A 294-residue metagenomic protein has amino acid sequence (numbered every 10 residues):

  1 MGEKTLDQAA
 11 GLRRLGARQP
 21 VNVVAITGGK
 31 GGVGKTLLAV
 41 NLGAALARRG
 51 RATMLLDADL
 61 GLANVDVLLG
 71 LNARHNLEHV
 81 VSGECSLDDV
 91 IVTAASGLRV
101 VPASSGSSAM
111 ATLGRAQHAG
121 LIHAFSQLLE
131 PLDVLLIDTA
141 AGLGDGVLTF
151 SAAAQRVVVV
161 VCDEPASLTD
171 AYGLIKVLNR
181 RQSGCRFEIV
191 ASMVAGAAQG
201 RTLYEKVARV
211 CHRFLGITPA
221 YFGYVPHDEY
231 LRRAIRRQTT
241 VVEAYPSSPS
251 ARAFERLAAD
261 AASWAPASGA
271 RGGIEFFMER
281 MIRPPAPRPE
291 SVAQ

Functional and structural regions predicted by a protein language model:
M1-R14, R18, G184-Q294: C-terminal lobe/tail of nucleotide-utilizing enzymes
M1-V33, A44, R51: Extreme N-terminal, non-catalytic leader segments that precede Walker-type/kinase nucleotide-binding cores
A25, M54-L56, V159: Conserved beta-strand elements of the Class I
G28, L55-E130, E205, Y230-T240: P-loop/Walker-type NTP enzyme "switch/lid" segment
L38: Hydrophobic positions on the alpha1 helix immediately C-terminal to the Walker A/P-loop
A119-G120, V134, T139-H227, R233: Conserved catalytic-core segment of NTP-binding enzymes
